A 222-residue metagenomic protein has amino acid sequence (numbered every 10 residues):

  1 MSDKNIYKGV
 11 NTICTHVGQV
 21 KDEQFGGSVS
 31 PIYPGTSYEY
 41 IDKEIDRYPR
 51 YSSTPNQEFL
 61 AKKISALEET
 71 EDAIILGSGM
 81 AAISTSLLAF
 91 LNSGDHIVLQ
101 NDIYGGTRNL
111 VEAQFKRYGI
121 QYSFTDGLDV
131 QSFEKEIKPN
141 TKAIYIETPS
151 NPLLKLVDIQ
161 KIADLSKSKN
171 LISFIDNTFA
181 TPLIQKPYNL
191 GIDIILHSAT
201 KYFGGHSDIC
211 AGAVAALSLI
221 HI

Functional and structural regions predicted by a protein language model:
S2-I32, V214: Short conserved active-site loop signatures built around small residues
H16, G35, N189, A213-S218: Short beta-strand-to-turn element immediately C-terminal to the catalytic PLP-Schiff-base lysine in fold type I
G26, I64, A82, I97 (+5 more regions): Buried hydrophobic positions in well-ordered alpha/beta secondary-structure cores of metabolic enzymes
Y33, S37-S84, G106-A113: Conserved N-terminal alpha-helix of the aminotransferase class I/II PLP-enzyme fold
A89-T107, T125: Conserved PLP-anchoring active-site segment centered on the Schiff-base-forming lysine
E112-P149, L153-K161: PLP-dependent aminotransferase-class I/II
A143-K161, L171-G205: Conserved PLP phosphate-binding loop immediately N-terminal to the Schiff-base lysine helix in PLP-dependent enzymes
I220-I222: Conserved small/polar residues in nucleotide/adenosyl-binding loops
